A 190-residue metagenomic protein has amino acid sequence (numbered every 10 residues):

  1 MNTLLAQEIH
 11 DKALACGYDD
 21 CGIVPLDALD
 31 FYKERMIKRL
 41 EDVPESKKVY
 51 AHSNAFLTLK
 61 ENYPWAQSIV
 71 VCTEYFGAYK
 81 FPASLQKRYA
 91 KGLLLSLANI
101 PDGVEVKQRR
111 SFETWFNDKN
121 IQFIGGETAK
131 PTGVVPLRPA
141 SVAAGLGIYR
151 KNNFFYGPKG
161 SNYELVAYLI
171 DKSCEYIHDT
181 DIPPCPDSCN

Functional and structural regions predicted by a protein language model:
M1-D187: Auxiliary alpha/beta "docking" domains used to position bulky ligands
N190: Active-site recognition of the HExxH zinc-binding catalytic motif
